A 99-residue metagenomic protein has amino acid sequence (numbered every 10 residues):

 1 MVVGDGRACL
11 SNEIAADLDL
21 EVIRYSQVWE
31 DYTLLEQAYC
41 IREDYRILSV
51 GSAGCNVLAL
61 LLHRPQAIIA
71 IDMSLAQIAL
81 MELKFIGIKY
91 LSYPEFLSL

Functional and structural regions predicted by a protein language model:
V2-Y25: N-terminal regions that are enriched for targeting/export leaders and immediately downstream pro/stem segments
G6, A76-L99: Class I S-adenosyl-L-methionine-dependent methyltransferase module
R24-R46: Conserved alpha-helix/loop element of class I SAM-dependent methyltransferases that forms part of the SAM/SAH-binding
T33, I69, K89-Y93: General structural signal for secondary-structure boundaries
E43-A53, I68-I69: Conserved class I S-adenosyl-L-methionine
A53-P65: Conserved SAM-binding loop of SAM-dependent methyltransferases across substrates and taxa, primarily the Class I
A70-L75: Conserved acidic E/D residue at the C-terminus of a beta-strand in Rossmann-like folds
